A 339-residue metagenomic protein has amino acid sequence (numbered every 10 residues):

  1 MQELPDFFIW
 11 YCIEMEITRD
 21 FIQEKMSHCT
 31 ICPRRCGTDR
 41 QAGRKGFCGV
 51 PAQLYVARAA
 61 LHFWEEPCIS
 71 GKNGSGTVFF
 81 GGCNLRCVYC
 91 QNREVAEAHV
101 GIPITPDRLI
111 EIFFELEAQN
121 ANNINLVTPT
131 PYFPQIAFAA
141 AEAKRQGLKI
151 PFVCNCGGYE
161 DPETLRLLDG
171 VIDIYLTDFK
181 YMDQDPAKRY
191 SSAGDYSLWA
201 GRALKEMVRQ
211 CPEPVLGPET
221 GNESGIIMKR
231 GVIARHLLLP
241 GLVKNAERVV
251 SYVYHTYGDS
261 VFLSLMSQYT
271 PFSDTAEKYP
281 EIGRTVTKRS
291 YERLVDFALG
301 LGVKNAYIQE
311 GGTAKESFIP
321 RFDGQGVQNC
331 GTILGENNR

Functional and structural regions predicted by a protein language model:
F7-R44, E213-R339: Auxiliary Fe-S-binding modules of radical SAM enzymes
C48-I174, D183-Q184: Conserved Radical SAM active-site core
A96, F133, G158-D161, F179-S197 (+3 more regions): Conserved radical SAM core fold
L109-I112, I136-A140, T164, L168 (+4 more regions): A general structural detector for well-ordered alpha-helical segments in enzyme core domains, enriched
N123-N125, P151-V153, I174-L176, G231-I233 (+2 more regions): Structural preference for beta-strand elements that scaffold enzyme active sites
D169-D183, F262-Y269: Non-cysteine beta-strand/loop elements that form the S-adenosyl-L-methionine
K188-S192, Y196-E223: Anionic-ligand binding region
